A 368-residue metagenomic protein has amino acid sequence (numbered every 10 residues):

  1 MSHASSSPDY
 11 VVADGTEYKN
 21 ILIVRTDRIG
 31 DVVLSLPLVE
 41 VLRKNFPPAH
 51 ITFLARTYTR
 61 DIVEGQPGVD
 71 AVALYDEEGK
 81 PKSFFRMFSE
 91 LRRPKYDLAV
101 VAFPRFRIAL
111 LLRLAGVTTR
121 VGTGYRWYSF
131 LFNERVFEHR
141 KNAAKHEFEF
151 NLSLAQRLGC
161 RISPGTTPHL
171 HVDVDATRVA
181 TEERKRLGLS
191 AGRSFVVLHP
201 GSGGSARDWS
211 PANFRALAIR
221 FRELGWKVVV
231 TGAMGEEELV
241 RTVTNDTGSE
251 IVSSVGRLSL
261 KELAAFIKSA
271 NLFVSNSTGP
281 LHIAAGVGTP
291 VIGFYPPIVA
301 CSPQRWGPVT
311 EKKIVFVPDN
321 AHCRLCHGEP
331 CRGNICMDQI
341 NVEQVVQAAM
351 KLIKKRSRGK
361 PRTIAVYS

Functional and structural regions predicted by a protein language model:
M1-S368: Catalytic machinery of carbohydrate-active enzymes, primarily nucleotide-sugar-dependent glycosyltransferases
